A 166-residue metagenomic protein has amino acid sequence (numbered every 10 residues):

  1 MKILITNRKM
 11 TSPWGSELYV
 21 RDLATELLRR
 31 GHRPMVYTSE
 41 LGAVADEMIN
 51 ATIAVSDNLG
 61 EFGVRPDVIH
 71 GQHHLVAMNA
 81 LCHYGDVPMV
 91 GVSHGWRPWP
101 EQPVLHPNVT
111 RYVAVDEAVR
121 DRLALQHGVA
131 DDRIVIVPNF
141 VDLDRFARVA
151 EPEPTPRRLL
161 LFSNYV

Functional and structural regions predicted by a protein language model:
L4, P152-V166: Conserved donor-binding/catalytic core segment of Leloir-type glycosyltransferases
L4-G63: N-terminal strand-loop element at the rim of the active site of nucleotide-sugar-dependent glycosyltransferases
R8-K9, H94-G95, N139, L161-V166: Conserved donor-binding loops in enzymes that form glycosidic bonds
T38-S39, G71, A114-V115: Short beta-strand scaffold positions
G63, H83-Y84, M89-S93, R97-V115: A conserved, positively charged/aromatic
V64-V68: Short acidic/histidine-rich motifs immediately flanking catalytic phosphotransfer sites in two-component signaling
G71-V76, S93-H94: Short His-centered aromatic/hydrophobic patch
A118, F140: Carbohydrate-associated surface elements
